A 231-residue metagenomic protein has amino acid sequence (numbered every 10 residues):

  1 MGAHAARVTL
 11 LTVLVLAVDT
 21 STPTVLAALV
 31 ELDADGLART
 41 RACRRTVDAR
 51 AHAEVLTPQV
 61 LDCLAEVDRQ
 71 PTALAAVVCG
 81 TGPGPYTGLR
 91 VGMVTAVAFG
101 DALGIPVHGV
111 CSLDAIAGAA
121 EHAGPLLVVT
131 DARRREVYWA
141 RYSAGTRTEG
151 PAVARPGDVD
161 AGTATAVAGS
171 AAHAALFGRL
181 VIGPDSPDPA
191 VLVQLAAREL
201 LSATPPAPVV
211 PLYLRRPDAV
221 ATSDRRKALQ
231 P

Functional and structural regions predicted by a protein language model:
G2-L37, A51-V55, H108-P231: Oxyanion-binding and handling regions
A42-R45, G150-A152: Residue-level detector of high-confidence beta-strand sites
C43-D48, T81-P85, V181-G183: A short glycine/serine-rich beta->alpha loop
R45-A65: N-terminal phosphate-binding loop and adjacent alpha-helix
V60-A75, D160-T165: Phosphate/pyrophosphate-binding loops at sites that engage ATP/ADP/AMP, CoA/4′-phosphopantetheine, polyphosphate
D62, V97, D101, R179 (+1 more regions): Short, well-ordered alpha-helices that flank and scaffold nucleotide-derived cofactor binding pockets
A65-T72, G100-V110: Phosphate-handling active-site elements
A76-P106: DPxDG-like acidic metal-binding loop motif
